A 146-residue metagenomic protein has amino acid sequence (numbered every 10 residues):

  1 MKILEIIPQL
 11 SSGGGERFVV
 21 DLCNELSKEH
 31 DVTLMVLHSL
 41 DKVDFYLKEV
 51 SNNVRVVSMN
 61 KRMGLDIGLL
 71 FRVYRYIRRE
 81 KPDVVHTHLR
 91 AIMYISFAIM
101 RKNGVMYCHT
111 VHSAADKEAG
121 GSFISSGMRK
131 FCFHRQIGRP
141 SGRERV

Functional and structural regions predicted by a protein language model:
M1-R143: Membrane-interface segments of envelope glycosyltransferases acting on lipid-linked substrates or membrane lipids
